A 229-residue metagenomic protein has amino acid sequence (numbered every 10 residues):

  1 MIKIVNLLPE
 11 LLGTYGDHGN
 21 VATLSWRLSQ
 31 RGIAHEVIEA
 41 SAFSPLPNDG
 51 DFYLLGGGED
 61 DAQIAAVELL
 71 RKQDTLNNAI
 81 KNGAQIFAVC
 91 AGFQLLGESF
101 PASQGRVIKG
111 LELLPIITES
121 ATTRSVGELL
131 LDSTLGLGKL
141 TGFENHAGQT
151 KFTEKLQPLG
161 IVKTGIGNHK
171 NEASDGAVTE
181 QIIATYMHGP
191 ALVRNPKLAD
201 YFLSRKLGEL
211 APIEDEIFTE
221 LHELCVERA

Functional and structural regions predicted by a protein language model:
M1-K81, V193-A229: N-terminal beta1-alpha1 cap of cysteine-dependent amidohydrolase-like domains
N6, S120-A229: Amide-donor transfer/coupling interface in amidating biosynthetic enzymes
L8, V89-A91, L114, H146 (+1 more regions): A secondary-structure boundary/capping signal
E10, F43, I117-E119, G148: Short, solvent-exposed coil/turn elements at secondary-structure transition points
L54-L55, A88, T185: Redox-cofactor binding/interface segments in oxidoreductases and associated redox assembly factors
D60-L137: Cysteine-nucleophile active-site neighborhood
